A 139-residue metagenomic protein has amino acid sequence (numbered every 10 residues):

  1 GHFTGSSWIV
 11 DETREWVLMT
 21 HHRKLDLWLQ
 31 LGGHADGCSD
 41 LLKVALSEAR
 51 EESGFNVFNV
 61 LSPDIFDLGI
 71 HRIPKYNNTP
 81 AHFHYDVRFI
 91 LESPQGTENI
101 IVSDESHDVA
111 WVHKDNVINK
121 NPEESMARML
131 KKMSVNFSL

Functional and structural regions predicted by a protein language model:
G1-W16: Conserved N-terminal beta-strand and adjoining loop/helix that marks the start of the Nudix/MutT-like hydrolase domain
H2, H22, H34, H82-H84: Histidine-centered active-site/metal-ligand motif
F3-T4, K24, E105-S106: A short beta-loop-beta micro-motif enriched in histidine and acidic residues
W8-V10, T20, T79-P80: Short, conserved, surface-exposed binding loops centered on an aromatic residue
E15-E51: Conserved Nudix-box catalytic region and its N-terminal flanking loop in Nudix hydrolases and closely related
D36-S125: Unchanged
N121-L139: Charged phosphate-binding loop/patch that engages nucleotide di/tri-phosphates or the phosphate backbone of nucleic
